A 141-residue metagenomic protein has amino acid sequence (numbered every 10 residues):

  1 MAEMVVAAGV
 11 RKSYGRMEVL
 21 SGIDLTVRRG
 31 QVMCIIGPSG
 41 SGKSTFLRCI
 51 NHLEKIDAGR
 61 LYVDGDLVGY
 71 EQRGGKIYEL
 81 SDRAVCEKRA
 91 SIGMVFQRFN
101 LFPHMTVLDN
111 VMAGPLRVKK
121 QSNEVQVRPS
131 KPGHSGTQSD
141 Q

Functional and structural regions predicted by a protein language model:
M17-E18, C86: Short coil-to-beta microelement around the adenine-binding A-loop and adjacent beta1/P-loop entry of ABC ATPase
I36-P38: The feature captures the beta-strand-to-loop junction immediately N-terminal to the Walker
N51: Helix-to-loop junction immediately C-terminal to a conserved catalytic motif
R60-Y62, D66-L67: ATP-binding/catalytic-site motifs of ATP-hydrolyzing domains
V68-G93, N123: ABC ATPase NBD coupling module
E71-K76, M112-G136, D140-Q141: ABC-type ATPase nucleotide-binding domains, specifically the catalytic core motifs of the NBD
M105-A113: Short coil-to-helix segment of the ABC ATPase nucleotide-binding domain corresponding to the Q-loop/switch region
